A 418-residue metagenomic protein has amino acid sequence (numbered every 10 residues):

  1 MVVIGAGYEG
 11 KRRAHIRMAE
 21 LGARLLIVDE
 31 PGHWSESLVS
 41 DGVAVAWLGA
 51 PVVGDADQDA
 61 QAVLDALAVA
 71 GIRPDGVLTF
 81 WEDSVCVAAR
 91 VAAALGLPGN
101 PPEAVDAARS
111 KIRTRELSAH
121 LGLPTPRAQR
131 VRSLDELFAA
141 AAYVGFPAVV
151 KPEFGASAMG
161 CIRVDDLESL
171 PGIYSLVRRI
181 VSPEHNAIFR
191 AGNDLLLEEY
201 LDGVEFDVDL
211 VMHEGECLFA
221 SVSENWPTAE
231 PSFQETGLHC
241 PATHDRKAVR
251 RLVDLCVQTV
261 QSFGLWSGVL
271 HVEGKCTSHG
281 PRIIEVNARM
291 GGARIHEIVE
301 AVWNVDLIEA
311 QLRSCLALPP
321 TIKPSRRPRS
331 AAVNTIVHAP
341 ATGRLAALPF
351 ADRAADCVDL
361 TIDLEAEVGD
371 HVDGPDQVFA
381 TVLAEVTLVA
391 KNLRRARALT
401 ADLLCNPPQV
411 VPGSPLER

Functional and structural regions predicted by a protein language model:
M1-A104, D135, A366-V372, V378-F379 (+1 more regions): ATP-binding N-terminal substructure of ATP-dependent carboxylate-amine bond-forming enzymes
L25, H120, L137, L312-R418: Peripheral (often C-terminal) accessory segments that flank ATP-dependent C-N-forming ligase machineries
A94-G160, S182-H185: A conserved helix-loop-beta module that forms one wall/lid of the active-site cleft in ATP-utilizing catalytic domains
P124-P126, P147-V150, L167-D202, E235-G237 (+1 more regions): Conserved ATP-binding module of the ATP-grasp superfamily
V131, C161-D166, V211-H213: Short beta-strand-to-turn element immediately C-terminal to the catalytic PLP-Schiff-base lysine in fold type I
P152-G155, S232-F233, D376-T381: Short, flexible turn/loop "capping" segments at secondary-structure junctions
I162, E199, P241, E300 (+1 more regions): Short, well-ordered beta-strand elements within core beta-sheets of diverse protein domains
E168, E198-L265, V269, C276 (+4 more regions): ATP-dependent carboxylate/phosphate-activation module, predominantly the ATP-grasp catalytic core and closely related
